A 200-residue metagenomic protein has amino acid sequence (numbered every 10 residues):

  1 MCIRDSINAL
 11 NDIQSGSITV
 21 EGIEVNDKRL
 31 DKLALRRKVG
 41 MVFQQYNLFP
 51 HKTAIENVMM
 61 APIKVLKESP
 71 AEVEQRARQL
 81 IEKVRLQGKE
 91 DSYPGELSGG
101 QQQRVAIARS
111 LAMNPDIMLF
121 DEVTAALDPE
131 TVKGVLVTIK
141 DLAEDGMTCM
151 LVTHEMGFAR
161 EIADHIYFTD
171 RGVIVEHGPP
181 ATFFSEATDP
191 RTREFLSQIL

Functional and structural regions predicted by a protein language model:
R4-P180: ABC family nucleotide-binding domain
D170-R171, V175-H177, A181-L200: C-terminal boundary and immediately downstream tail of ABC-type ATPase nucleotide-binding domains
